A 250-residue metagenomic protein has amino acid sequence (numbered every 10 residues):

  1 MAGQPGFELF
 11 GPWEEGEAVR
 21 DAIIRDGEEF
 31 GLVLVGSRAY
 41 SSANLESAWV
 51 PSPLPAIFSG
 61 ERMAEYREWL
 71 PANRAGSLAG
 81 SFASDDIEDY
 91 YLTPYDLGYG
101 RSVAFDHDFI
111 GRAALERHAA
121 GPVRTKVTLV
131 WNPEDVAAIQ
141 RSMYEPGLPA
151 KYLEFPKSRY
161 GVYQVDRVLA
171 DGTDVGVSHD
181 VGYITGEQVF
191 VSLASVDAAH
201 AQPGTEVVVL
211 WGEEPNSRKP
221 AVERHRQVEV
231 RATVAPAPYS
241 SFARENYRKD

Functional and structural regions predicted by a protein language model:
M1-D250: Conserved, structured C-terminal
